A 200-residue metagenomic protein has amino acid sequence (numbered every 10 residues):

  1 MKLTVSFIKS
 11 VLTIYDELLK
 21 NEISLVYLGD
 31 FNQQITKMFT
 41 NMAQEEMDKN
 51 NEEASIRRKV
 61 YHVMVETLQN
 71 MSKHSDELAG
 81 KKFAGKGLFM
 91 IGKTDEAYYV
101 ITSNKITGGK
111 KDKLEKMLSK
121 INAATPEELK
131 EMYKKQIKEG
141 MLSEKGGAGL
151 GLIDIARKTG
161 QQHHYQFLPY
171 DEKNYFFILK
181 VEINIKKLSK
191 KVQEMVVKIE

Functional and structural regions predicted by a protein language model:
V5-I8, T13-V26, Q34, M38 (+1 more regions): Conserved beta-strand-loop-beta-strand hairpin that lines the nucleotide-binding pocket of ATP/GTP-utilizing enzymes
L25-Q33, N50-R57: Short, N-terminal intrinsically disordered low-complexity segments that are rich in Pro/Gly and polar/charged residues
F31-N41, E45: N-terminal ordered "arm"
N41-V65, K138-K145: Conserved short strand/loop->alpha-helix "switch" segment adjacent to the catalytic nucleotide/phosphoryl-transfer site
A43-M47, N51, M71, S75 (+1 more regions): Hydrophobic, Leu/Ile/Phe/Ala-enriched alpha-helical segments that form helix-helix packing faces
E66-N70: Conserved polar catalytic motif of the HATPase_c/GHKL fold
